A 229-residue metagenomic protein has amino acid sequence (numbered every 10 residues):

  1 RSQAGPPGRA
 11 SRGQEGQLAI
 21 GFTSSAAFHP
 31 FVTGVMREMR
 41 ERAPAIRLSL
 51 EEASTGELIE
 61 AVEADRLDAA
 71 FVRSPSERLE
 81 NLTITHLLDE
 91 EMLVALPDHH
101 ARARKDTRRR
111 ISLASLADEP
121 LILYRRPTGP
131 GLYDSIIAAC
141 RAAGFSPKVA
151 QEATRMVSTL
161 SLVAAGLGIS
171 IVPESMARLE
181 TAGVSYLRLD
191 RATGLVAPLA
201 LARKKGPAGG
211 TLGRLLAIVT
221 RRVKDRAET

Functional and structural regions predicted by a protein language model:
R1-G21, R40-E41, L79-T83, R110: Short helix-loop hinge/linker segments at domain boundaries
R12, I84-L121: Flexible hinge/capping segments at coil-to-helix
G13-A43, R47-E51, G56-E60: N-terminal winged-helix
Q17-T23, A70, A95, I122 (+3 more regions): Short, well-ordered beta-strand segments
P30-V32, R109-I111, E119-A143, G209-L216 (+1 more regions): Secondary-structure junction motif
F31, S185-T229: A late-sequence structural motif
S54-I59, E63-L67, R73, P127-L187: Hydrophobic hinge/microswitch elements
L79-E90, I111, V157-K205: Beta-alpha-beta core module
